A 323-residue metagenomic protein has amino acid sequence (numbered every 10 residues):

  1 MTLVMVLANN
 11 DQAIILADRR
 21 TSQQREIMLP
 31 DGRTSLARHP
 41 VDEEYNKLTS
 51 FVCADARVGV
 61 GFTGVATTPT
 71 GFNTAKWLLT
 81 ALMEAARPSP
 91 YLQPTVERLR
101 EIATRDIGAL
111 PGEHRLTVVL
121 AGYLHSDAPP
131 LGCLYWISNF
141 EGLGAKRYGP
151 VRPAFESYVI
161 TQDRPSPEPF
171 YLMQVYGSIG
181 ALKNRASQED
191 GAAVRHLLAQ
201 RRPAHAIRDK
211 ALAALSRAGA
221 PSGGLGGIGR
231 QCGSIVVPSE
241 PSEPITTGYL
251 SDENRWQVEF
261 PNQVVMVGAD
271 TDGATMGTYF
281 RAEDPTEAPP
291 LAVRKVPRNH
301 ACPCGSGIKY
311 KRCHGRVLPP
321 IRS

Functional and structural regions predicted by a protein language model:
M1-A288: N-terminal nucleophile
M276-S323: Acidic/negatively charged segments and metal-coordination signatures
